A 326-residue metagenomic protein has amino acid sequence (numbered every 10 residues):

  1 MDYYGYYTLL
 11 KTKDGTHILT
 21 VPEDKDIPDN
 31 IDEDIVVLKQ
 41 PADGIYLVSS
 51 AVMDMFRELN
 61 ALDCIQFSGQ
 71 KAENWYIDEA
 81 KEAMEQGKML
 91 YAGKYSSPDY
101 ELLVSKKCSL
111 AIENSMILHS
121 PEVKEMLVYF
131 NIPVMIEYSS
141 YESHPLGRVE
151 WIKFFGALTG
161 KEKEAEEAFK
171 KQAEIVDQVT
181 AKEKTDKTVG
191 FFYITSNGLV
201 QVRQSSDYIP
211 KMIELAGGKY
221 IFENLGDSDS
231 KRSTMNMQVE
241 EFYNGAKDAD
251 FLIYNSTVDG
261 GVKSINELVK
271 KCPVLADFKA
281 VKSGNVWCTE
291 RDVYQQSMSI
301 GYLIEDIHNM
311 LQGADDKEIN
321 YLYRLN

Functional and structural regions predicted by a protein language model:
M1-M53, K163-F191, M310, A314-N326: Bacterial Sec-exported substrate-binding components of ABC uptake systems
T12, I18-V104, L110-M116: A short, structured surface patch at a secondary-structure boundary
K39, Y46, G93-P98, N114-P121 (+7 more regions): Soluble non-cytosolic domains of exported or imported proteins
D43, A51-V52, S68-E79, H119-E122 (+3 more regions): Extracytoplasmic ligand-binding site segments that recognize negatively charged/polar headgroups
G44, S49, E142-E167, F251-N326: Structured C-terminal subdomain patch of bacterial secreted/periplasmic proteins
G44-L47, I65-S68, L110-N114, V134-E137 (+5 more regions): Structural recognition of the beta-strand scaffold that forms the well-ordered cores of secreted hydrolase catalytic
V128-M135, S140, I152-F154, L158-F192 (+1 more regions): A small/polar active-site loop signature that marks catalytic segments
E174-I175, V179-K263: Flexible, glycine-rich surface segments
